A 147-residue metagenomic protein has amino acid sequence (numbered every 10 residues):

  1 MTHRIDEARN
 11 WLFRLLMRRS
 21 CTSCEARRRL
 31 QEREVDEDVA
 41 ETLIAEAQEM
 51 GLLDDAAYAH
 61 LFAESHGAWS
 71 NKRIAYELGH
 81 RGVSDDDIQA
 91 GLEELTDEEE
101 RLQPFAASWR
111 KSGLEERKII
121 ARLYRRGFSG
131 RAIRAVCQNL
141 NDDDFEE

Functional and structural regions predicted by a protein language model:
M1-E147: An alpha-helical, amphipathic repeat domain used for nucleic-acid recognition, typified by the mTERF helical solenoid
